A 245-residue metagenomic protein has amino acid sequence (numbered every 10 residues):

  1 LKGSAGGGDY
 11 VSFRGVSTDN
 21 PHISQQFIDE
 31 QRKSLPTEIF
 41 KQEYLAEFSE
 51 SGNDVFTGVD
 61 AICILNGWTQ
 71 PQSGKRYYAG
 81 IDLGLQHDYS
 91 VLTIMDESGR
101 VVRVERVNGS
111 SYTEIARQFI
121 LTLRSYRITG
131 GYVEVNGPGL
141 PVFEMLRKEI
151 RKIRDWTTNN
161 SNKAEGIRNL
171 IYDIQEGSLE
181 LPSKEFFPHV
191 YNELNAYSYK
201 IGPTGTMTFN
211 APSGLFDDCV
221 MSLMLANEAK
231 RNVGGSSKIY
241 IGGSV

Functional and structural regions predicted by a protein language model:
L1-L35, R124, V142-R147, K152-D155: ASCE P-loop NTPase helicase motor core
N20-I81: ATPase catalytic-site recognition across NTP-hydrolyzing enzymes
C63-S73, I120, S125, I239-V245: C-terminal regions of RecA-like/P-loop NTPase motor modules
P71-E97: Gly/Thr-rich phosphate-binding beta-strand-loop-beta motif of the actin/hexokinase/Hsp70
V91, E114-F119, D218-M221: Well-ordered alpha-helical segments embedded in enzymatic catalytic cores
D96-T204: Mg2+-dependent endonuclease catalytic cores in nucleic-acid-processing enzymes, primarily RNase H-like
E105, D217, L223-V245: Acidic two-metal-ion nuclease catalytic site recognized across multiple nuclease folds, prominently DnaQ/RNase D-T
G202-G214: Short, solvent-exposed helix-loop connector elements
